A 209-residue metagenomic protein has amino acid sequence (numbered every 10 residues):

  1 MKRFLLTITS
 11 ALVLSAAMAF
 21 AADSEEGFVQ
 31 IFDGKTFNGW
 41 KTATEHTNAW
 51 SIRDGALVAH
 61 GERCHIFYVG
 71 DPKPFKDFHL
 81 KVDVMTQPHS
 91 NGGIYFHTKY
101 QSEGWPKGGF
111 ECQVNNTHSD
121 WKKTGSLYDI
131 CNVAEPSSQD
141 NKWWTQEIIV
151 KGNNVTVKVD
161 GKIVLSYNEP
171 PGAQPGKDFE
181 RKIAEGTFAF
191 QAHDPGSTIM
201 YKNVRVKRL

Functional and structural regions predicted by a protein language model:
M1-F4: Positively charged n-region of N-terminal signal peptides that target proteins for export
T7-A17: Bacterial N-terminal signal peptides
F20-L209: Carbohydrate-interacting regions of secretory-pathway proteins
